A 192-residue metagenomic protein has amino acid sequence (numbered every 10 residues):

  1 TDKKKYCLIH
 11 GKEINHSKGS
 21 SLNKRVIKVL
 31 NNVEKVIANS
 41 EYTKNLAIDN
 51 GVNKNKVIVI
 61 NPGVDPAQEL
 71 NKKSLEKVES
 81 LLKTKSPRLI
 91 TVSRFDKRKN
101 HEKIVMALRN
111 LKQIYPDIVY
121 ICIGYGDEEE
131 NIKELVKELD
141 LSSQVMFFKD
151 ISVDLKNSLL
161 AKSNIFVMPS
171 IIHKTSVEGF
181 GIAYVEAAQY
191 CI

Functional and structural regions predicted by a protein language model:
K5-S20, N32-K35: A short, histidine- and acid-enriched strand-loop-helix "catalytic/donor-clamping" loop that lines the nucleotide-sugar
I37, L81-K99, V105-L108, I121: Conserved donor-binding/catalytic core segment of Leloir-type glycosyltransferases
Y42, G63: Carbohydrate-associated surface elements
S86, I123, E130-I151, I165: Nucleotide-activated donor-binding/catalytic signature segment of Leloir-type glycosyltransferases, i.e., the conserved
V92-D96, G126, I151, I172: Short donor-sugar binding/catalytic loops of nucleotide-sugar-dependent glycosyltransferases, especially enzymes
E130, S152-S163, Q189: Short acidic alpha-helix that forms the nucleotide-activated donor recognition element in Leloir-type transferases
A161-S176, I192: Acidic donor-binding loop of glycosyltransferase active sites
G179-Y184: Short glycine/serine-rich donor-binding loops of glycosyltransferases
